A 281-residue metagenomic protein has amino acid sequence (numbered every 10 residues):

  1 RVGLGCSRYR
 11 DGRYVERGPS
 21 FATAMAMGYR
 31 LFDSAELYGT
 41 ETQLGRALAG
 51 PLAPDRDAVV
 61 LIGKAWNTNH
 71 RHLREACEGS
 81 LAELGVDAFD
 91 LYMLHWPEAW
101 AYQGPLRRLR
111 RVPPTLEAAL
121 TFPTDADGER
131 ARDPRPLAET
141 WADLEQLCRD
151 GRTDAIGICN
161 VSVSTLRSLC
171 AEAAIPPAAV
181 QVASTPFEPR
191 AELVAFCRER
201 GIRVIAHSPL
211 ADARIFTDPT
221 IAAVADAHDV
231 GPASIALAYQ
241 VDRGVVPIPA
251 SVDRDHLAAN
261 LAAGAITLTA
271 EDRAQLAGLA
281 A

Functional and structural regions predicted by a protein language model:
R1-V59, R74, D87, A211: N-terminal binding-site loop/beta-alpha segment at the start of enzyme catalytic domains that lines or forms
V2, F32, F89-Y92, I156 (+1 more regions): Hydrophobic residues within beta-strands of alpha/beta enzymes
R8-R10, A65-N69, A183-P186, L210-D212: Short histidine/acidic/glycine/proline-rich micro-motifs that form metal- and phosphate-coordinating active-site loops
D11-M25, N69-L84, L137-E139, S162-R167 (+1 more regions): Short, acidic/polar
Y29, V86-F89, T153, P177: A structural motif
R56-N69, D90-P97, S184: A short, structured active-site edge motif that brings together acidic residues
R74-L94, Q146-D150: CE4/NodB-like, metal-dependent polysaccharide N-deacetylase domain that modifies extracellular/periplasmic N-acetylated
W96-A281: Beta/alpha (TIM)-barrel catalytic core signal, keyed to glycine-rich beta->alpha loops juxtaposed to Asp/Glu that bind
